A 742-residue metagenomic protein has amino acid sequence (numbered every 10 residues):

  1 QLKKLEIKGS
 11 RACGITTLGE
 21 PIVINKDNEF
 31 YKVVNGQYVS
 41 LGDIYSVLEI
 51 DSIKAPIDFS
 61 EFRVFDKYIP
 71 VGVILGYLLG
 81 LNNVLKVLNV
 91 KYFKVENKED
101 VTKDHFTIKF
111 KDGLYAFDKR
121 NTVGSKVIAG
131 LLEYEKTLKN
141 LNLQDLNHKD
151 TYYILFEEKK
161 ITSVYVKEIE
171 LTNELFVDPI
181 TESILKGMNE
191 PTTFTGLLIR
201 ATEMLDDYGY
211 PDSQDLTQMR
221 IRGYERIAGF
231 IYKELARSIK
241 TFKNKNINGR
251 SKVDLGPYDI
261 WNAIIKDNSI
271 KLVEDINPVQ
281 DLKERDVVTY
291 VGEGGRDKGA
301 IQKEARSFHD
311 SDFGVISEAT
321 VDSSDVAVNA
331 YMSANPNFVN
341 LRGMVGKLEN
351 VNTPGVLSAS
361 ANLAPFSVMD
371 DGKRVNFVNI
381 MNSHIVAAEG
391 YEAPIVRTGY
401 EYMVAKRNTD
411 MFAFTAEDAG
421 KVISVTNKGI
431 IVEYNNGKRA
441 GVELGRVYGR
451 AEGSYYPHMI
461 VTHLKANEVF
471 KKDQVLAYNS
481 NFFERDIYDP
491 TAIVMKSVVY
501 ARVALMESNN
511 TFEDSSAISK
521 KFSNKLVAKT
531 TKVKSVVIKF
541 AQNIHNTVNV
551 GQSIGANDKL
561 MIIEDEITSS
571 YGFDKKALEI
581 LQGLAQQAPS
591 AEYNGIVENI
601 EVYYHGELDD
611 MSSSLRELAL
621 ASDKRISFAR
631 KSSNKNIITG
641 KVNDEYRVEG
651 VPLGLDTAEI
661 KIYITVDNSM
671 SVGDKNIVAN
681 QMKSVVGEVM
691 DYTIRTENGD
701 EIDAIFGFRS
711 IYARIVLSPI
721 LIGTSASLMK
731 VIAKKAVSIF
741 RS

Functional and structural regions predicted by a protein language model:
Q1-V279, K283-R285, A330-P336, N340 (+5 more regions): N-terminal non-catalytic structural scaffold regions of very large proteins
I7, A501, N510-F512, A517-S523 (+3 more regions): Intein-associated homing endonuclease modules of the LAGLIDADG/DOD-type, together with closely related HINT-family
G9, L48, S52, D66 (+11 more regions): Conserved NTP-handling cores and scaffolds of large molecular machines
Y165, K532-V537, V737, R741: A generic structural motif
T192-T195, I199-D322, V326-M670, D674-K675: Long, charge-dense accessory insertions within large macromolecular proteins
R647-S742: Conserved phosphate-binding elements of NTP-dependent enzyme cores
